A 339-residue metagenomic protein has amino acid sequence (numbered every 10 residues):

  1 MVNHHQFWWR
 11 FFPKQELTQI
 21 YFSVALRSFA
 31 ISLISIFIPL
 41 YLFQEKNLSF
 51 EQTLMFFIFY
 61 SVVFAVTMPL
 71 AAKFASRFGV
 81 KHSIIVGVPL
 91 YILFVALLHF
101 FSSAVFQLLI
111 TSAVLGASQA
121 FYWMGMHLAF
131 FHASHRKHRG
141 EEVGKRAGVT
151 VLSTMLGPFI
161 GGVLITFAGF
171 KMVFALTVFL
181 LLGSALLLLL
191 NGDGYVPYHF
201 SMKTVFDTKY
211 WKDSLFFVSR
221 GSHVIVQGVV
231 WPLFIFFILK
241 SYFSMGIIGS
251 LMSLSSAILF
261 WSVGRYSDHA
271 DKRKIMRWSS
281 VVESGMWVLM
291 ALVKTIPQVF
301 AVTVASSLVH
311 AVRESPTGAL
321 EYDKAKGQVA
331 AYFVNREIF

Functional and structural regions predicted by a protein language model:
N3-A65, D207-M252: Helix-loop boundary and gating motifs at the non-cytosolic
A25, V105-Y122, V218, P297-R313: Hydrophobic core of transmembrane alpha-helices in multi-pass small-molecule transporters, especially MFS/SLC-type
V66-S102: Conserved MFS/SLC helix-loop-helix module at the cytosolic interface between two early adjacent transmembrane helices
V66-V80, I165, I258-K272: Helix-to-loop junctions at the C-terminal end of transmembrane segments in multipass secondary transporters
P89-S103, V281-T295, V299: C-terminal ends and interior cores of transmembrane alpha-helices in multi-pass membrane transporters/permeases
A113-T150: Cytoplasmic helix-loop-helix junction between adjacent transmembrane helices in 12-TM secondary transporters
F121-H135, W231, A311-G327: Intracellular juxtamembrane helix-capping segments at the cytosolic ends of symmetry-related transmembrane helices
M172-L190: Symmetry-related core transmembrane helices of the 12-TM Major Facilitator Superfamily/SLC fold
